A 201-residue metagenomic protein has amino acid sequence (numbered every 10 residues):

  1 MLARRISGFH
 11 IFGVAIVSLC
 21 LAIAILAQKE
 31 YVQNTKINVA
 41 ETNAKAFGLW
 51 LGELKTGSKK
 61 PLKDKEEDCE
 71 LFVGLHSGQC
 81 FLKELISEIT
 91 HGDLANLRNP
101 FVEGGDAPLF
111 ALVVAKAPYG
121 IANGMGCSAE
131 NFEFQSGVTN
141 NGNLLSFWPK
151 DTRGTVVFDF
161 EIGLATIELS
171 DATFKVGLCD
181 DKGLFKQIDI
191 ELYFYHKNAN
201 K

Functional and structural regions predicted by a protein language model:
M1-A3, D180: Short, flexible loop/turn elements at secondary-structure junctions
A3-W50, G57: Amphipathic alpha-helical segments typified by the pilin-like N-terminal helix that continues immediately C-terminal
L51-A115: Short, glycine/small-hydrophobic-rich surface segments
V73-G74, G120, A172: Residue-level signal for mature regions of secreted extracellular proteins and peptides
C80-L82, P108-P118, F160-L164, D189-F194: Extended low-polarity, hydrophobic cluster-rich segments
I86-L94, F101-A122, S128-F134, T139-N140 (+3 more regions): Extracellular distal adhesion/interaction modules in secreted or cell-surface proteins
N131-K201: Short, surface-exposed interaction loops/tails
